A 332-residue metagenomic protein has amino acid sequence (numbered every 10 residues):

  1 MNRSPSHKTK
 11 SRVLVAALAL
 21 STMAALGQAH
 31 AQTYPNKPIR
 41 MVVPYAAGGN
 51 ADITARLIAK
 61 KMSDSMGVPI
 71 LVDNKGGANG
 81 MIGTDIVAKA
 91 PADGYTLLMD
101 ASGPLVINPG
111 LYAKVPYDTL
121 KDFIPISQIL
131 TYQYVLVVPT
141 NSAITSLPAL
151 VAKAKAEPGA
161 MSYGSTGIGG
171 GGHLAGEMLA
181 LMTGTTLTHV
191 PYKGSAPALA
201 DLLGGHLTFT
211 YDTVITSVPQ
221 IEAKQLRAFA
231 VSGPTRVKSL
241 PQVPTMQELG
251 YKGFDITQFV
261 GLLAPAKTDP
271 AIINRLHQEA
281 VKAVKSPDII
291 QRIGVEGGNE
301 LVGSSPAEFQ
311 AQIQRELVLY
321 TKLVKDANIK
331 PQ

Functional and structural regions predicted by a protein language model:
N2-A16: Bacterial N-terminal signal peptides that target proteins for export
V15-A25: Bacterial N-terminal signal peptides
H30-K121, A160, I168, G184-T213 (+3 more regions): N-terminal (or domain-start) structured segment
N36-P38, P270-Q332: An extracytoplasmic/periplasmic, membrane-proximal ligand-sensing/linker region
I39-M41, G48, A55, V72 (+13 more regions): Residue-level signal for nonpolar/aromatic packing positions in well-ordered secondary structure
M62, K89-Y95, G110-P197, M246 (+1 more regions): Hinge/capping helix and adjacent helix->loop/strand transition within the periplasmic-binding protein
A101-S102, T140, V214-I215, G233-P234 (+1 more regions): Short secondary-structure boundary segments
D118-Q128, T186-V190, T208, V218-I256 (+1 more regions): Short beta-strand->loop
